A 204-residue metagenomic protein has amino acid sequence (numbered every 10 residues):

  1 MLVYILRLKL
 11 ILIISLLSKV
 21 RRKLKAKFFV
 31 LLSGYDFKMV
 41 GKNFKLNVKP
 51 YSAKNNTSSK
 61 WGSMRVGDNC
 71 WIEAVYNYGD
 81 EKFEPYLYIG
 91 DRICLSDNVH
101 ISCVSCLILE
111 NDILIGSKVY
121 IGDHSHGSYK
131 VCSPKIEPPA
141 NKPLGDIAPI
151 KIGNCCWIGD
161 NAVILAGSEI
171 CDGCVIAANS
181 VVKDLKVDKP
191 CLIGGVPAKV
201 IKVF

Functional and structural regions predicted by a protein language model:
M1-D123, D146-C155, N161-G167, D172 (+2 more regions): Domain-scale signature associated with acetyltransferase and cell-envelope carbohydrate enzymes
S125-G127, C132-P134, K186, V203-F204: Conserved catalytic-core motifs of eukaryotic protein kinase domains, centered on the activation segment
S133-A148, C155: Surface-exposed acidic, glycine/proline-enriched linker/cap segments that occur as 15-30-residue helix-coil
I176, V181-K183: Short hydrophobic beta-strand element within catalytic cores of glycosyltransferases and related nucleotide-activated
